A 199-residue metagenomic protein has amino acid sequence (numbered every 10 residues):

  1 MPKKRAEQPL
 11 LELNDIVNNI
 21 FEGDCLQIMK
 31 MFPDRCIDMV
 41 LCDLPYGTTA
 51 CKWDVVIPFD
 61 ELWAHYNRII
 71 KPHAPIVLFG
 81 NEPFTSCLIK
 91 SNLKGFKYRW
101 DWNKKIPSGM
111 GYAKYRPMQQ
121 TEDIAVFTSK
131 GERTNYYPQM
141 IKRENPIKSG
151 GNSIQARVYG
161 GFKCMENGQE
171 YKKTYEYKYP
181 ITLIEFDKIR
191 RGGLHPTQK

Functional and structural regions predicted by a protein language model:
P2-K199: Core catalytic lobe of class I
